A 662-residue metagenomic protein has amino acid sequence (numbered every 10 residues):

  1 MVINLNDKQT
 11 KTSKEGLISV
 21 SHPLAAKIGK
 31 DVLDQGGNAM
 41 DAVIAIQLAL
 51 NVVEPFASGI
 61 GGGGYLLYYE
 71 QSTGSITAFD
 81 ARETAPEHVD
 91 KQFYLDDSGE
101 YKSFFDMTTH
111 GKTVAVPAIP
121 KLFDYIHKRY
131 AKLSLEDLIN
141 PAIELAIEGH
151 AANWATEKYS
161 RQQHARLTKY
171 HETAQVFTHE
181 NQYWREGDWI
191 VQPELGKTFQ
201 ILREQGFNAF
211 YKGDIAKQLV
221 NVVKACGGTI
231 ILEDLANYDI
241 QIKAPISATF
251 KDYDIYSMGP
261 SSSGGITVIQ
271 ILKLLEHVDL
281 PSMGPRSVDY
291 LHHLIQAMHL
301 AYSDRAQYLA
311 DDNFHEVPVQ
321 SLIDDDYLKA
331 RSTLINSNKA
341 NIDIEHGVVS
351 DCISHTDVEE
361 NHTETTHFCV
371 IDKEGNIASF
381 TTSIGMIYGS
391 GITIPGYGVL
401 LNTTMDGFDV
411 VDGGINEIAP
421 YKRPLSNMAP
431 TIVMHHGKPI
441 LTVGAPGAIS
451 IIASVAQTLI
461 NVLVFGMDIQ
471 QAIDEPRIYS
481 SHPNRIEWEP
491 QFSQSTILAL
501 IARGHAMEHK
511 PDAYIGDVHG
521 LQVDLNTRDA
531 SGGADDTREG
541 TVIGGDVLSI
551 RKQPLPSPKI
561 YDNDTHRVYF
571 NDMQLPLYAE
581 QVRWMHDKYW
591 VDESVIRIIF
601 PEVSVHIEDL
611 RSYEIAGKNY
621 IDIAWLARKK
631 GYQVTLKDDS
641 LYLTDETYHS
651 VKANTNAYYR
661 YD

Functional and structural regions predicted by a protein language model:
M1-D31, A39-K212, A216-G259, S263 (+3 more regions): Noncatalytic scaffold domains of N-terminal-nucleophile
V52-A78, T229-I231, N376-L441, F465 (+1 more regions): Active-site rim segments in enzyme catalytic domains, especially the processed small/beta chain of N-terminal
G64, E364-H367, M428-A429, H586-D587 (+1 more regions): Short loop/turn microsegments at loop-to-beta-strand junctions
I242, H362-T365, S426-M428, D562: Short, small/polar residue-rich loop motifs at catalytic or cofactor-binding pockets
Y256-G265, T365-C369, T381-I392, A445-I452 (+1 more regions): Glycine-rich phosphate/pyrophosphate-binding beta-alpha loops
V278-S383, Y397, P511: Internal maturation/activation junctions in enzymes
E374, K422, V464-A513: Extended C-terminal subregions enriched in glycine
K552-D662: Primary recognition of N-terminal secretory signal peptides and signal-anchoring hydrophobic helices
